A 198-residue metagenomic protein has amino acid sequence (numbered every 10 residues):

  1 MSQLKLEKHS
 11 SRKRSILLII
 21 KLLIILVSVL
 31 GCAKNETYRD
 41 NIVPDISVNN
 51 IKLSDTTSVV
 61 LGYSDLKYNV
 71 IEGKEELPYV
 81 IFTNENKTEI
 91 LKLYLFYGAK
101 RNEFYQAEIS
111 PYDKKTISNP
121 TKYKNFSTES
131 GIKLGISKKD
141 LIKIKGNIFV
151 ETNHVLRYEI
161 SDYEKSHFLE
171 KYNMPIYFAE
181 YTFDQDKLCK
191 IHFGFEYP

Functional and structural regions predicted by a protein language model:
M1-S15: N-terminal secretory signal peptides that target proteins for export/translocation
S15-I25: Sec-dependent signal peptide recognition, specifically the positively charged N-region followed immediately by
V29-G31: C-terminal motif of bacterial Sec signal peptides marking the signal peptidase cleavage site
A33-N35: Bacterial signal peptide processing site
D40-S58: Post-signal peptide N-terminal segment of mature Sec-exported envelope proteins
I46, N125-I132: Second-shell loop/turn segments in exported
D55-I109, I136-K187, F193-P198: A cross-family detector of function-defining hotspots
Y105-P120: A structural motif
